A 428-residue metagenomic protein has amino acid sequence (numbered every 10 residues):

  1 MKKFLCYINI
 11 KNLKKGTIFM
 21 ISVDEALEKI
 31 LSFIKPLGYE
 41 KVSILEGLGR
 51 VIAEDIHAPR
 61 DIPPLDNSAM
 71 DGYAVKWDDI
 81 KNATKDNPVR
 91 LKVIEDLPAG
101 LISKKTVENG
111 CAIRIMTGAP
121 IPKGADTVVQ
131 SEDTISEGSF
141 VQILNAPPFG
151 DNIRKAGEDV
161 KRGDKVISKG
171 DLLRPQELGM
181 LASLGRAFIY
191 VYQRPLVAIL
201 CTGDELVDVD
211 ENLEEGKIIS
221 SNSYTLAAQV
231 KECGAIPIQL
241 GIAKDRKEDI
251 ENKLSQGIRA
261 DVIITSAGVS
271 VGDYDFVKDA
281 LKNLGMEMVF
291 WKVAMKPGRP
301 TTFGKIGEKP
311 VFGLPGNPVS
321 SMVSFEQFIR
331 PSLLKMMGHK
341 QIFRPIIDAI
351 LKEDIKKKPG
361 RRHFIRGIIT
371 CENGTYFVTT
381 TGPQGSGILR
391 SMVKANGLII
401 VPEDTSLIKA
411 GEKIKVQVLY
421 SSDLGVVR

Functional and structural regions predicted by a protein language model:
K3-N87, R114, L334, H339-F364 (+1 more regions): Short, low-complexity N-terminal leaders and the immediately following helix N-cap/first helix
Y7-N12, G16-F19, V23, A187-L314 (+1 more regions): Helix-rich terminal scaffold detector
F19-V23, L27, E40, I44 (+15 more regions): Generic structural signal for well-ordered, non-membrane alpha-helical segments in soluble metabolic enzymes
I21, Y39-G49, A53-E54, G100 (+2 more regions): Flexible glycine/proline-rich
I21-V23, Y73-Q239, G382, V418-Y420 (+1 more regions): Short, glycine/charged-enriched hinge/interface segments at domain edges or termini
E28-Y39, A53, H57, P148 (+18 more regions): Generic secondary-structure signature for well-ordered alpha-helical cores
D66-S68, A83-D86, K104-E108, I121-K123 (+15 more regions): Solvent-exposed alpha-helices and their adjacent loops that cap or buttress functional pockets in soluble metabolic
